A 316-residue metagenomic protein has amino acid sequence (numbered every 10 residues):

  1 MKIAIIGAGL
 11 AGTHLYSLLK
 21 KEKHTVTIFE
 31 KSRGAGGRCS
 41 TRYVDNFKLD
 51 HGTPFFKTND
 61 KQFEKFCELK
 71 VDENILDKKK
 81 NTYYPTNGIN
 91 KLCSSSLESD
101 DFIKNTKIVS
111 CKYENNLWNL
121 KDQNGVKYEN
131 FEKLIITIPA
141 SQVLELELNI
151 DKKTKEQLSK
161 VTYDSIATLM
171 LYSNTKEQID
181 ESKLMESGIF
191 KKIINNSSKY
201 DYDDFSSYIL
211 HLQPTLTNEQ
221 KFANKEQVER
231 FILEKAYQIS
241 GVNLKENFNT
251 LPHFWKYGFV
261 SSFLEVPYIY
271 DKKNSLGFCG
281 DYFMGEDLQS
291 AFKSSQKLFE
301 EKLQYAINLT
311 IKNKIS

Functional and structural regions predicted by a protein language model:
K2-I28, F299, L303: N-terminal Rossmann-like FAD-binding beta1-loop-alpha1 element of flavoenzymes
K20-Y43: Glycine-rich FAD pyrophosphate-binding loop
G36, F131-D180, V242: Central helical "cap/lid" subdomain
F55-N59, L76-S95, F222-V228: Short beta-strand to alpha-helix junction loop
K104-N119: A conserved short coil-to-beta-strand element within the FAD-binding core of flavoproteins
M170-Q220, F231, K235-I239: Active-site substrate-recognition segment that forms the wall of the catalytic cavity or substrate channel
F231, Y237-N274: Flavin (FAD/FMN) cofactor-binding core of flavoprotein oxidoreductases
Y268-S294: Short FAD-binding loop at a beta-strand-to-alpha-helix junction that anchors the flavin cofactor in diverse
